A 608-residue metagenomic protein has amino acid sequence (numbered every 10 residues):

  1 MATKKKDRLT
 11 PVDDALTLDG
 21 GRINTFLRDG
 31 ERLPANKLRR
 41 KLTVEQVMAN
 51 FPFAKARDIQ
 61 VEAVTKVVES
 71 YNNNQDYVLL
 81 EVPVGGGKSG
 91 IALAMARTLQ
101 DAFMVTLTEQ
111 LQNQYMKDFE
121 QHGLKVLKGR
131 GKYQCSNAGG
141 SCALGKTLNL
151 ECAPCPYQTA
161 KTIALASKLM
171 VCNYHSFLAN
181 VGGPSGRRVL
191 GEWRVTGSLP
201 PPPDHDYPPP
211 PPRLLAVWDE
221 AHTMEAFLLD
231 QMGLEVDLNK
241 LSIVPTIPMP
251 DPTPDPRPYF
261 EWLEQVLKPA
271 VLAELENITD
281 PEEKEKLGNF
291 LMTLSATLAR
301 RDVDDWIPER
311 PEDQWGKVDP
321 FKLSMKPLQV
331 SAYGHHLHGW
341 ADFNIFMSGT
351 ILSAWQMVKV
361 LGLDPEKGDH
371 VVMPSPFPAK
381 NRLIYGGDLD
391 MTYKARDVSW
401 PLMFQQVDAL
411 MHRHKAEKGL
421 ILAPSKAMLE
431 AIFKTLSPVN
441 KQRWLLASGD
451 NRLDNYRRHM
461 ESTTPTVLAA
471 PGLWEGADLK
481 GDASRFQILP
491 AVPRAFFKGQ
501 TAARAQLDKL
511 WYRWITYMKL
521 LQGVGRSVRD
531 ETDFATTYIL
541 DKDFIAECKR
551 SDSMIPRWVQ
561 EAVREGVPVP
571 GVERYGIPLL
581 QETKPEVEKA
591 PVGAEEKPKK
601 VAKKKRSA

Functional and structural regions predicted by a protein language model:
P11-F53, D58-V84, Q121-L148, V181-G419 (+1 more regions): Conserved coupling segment at the C-terminus of the helicase ATP-binding
G86-R97: Motif I (Walker A/P-loop) of helicase-class P-loop NTPases
T98-Q134: Conserved Walker A/P-loop ATP-binding site and its immediately adjacent core in helicase/helicase-like ATPase domains
M104-V105, M170-N173, V217-W218, F343-S348 (+1 more regions): Structural recognition of the conserved hydrophobic beta-strand(s) that form the central parallel beta-sheet of P-loop
K128-Y133, Y174-S176, P424-A427, W444-R457 (+1 more regions): Conserved helicase motor
S167, Y174-H175, E220-H222, L228 (+1 more regions): Conserved Walker B
L389-D397, N451-A546: Conserved RecA-like P-loop NTPase helicase motor core
R494-Q522, D530-A608: Helicase C-terminal subdomain and adjacent C-terminal extension
